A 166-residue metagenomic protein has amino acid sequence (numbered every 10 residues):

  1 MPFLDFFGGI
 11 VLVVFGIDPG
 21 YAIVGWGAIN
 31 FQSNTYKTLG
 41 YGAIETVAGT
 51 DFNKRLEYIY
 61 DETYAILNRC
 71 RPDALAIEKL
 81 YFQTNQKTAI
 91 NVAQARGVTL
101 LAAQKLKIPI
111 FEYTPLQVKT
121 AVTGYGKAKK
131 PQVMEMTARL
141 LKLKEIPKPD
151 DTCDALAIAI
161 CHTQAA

Functional and structural regions predicted by a protein language model:
P2-A166: Phosphate- and other anionic-substrate recognition elements at nucleic-acid/protein interfaces
